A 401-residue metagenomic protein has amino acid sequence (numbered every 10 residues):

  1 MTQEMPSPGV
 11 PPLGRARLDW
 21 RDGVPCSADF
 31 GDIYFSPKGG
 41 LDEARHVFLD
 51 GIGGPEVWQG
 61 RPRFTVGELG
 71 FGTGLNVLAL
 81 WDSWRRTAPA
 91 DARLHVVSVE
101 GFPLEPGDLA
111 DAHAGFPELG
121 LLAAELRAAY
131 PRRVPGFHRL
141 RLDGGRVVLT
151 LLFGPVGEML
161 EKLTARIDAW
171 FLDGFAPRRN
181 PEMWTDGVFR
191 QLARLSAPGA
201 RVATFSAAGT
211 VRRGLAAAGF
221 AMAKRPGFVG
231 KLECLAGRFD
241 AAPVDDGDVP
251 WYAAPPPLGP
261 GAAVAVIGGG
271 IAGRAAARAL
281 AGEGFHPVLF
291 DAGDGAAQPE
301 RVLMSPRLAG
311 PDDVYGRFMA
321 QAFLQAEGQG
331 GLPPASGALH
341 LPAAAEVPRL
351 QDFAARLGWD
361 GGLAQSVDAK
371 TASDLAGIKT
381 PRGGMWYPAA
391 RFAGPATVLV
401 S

Functional and structural regions predicted by a protein language model:
M1-F64, W81-E118: Rossmann-like AdoMet
L69-F71, G268-I271, A292: Glycine-rich Rossmann-fold phosphate-binding loop(s) that bind the pyrophosphate of adenine dinucleotide cofactors
D111-K162: S-adenosyl-L-methionine
T185-P198: A short glycine-rich, Lys/Arg-flanked "PGG" loop and its adjoining helix->strand segment in the class I
L258-A272: Beta1/beta-strand and adjacent pyrophosphate-binding region of the FAD-binding site in flavoprotein oxidoreductases
G282-P299: Glycine-rich FAD pyrophosphate-binding loop
R301-L375: Dinucleotide-binding Rossmann-like beta1-alpha1 core, especially the glycine-rich loop that anchors the ADP
M385-S401: Helical element adjacent to the flavin cofactor pocket in flavoenzyme catalytic cores
